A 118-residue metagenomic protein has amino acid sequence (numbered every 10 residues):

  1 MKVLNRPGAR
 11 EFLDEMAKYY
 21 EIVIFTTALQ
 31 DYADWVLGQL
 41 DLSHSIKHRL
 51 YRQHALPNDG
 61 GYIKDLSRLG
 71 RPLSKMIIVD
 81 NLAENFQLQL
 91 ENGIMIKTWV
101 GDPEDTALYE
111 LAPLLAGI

Functional and structural regions predicted by a protein language model:
M1-I24, L56-S67: Short, acidic loop-to-helix structural element flanking the phosphoryl-transfer center in phosphate-processing enzymes
K18, D31-I118: C-terminal cap/substrate-recognition subdomain and adjoining C-terminal extension of metal-dependent phosphatase-like
T27-A28: Conserved H-loop
